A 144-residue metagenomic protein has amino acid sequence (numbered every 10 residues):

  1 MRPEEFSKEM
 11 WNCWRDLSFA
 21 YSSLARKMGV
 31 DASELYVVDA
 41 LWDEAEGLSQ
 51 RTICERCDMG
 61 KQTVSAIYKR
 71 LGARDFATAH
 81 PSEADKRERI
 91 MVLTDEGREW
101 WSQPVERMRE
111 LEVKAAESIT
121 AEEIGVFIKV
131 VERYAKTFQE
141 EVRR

Functional and structural regions predicted by a protein language model:
M1, A121-R144: C-terminal regulatory/oligomerization modules of transcriptional regulators
M1-M28: N-terminal leader segment of winged-helix/HTH proteins
M10, V38-L41, V131: Hydrophobic structural patches
W14, A45, A135-Q139: A structural signal for well-ordered alpha-helices, especially hydrophobic packing surfaces of coiled-coils
S18, K69-E132: Charged, amphipathic alpha-helical coiled-coil/dimerization segments
F19-T63, R70: N-terminal helix-turn-helix DNA-binding core of bacterial DNA-binding proteins
Y21, A25, A115-A116, F138-R144: Amphipathic alpha-helical linker/stalk segments
